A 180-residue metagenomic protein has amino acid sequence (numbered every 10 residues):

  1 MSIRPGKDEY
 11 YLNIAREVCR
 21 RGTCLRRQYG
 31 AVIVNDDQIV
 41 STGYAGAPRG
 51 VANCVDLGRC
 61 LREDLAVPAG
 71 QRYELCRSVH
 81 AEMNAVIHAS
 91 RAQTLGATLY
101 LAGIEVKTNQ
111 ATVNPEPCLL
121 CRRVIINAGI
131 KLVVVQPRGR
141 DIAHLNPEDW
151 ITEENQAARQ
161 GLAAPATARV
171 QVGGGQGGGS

Functional and structural regions predicted by a protein language model:
S2-Y29: Short, basic/aromatic recognition patches
I3-G6, N13, S41-A168, G179: Zn2+-dependent cytidine deaminase-like catalytic core
Q28-G43: Short beta-strand scaffold segments in enzyme catalytic cores
V170-V172: Hydrophobic/aromatic hotspots within intrinsically disordered, low-complexity regions
